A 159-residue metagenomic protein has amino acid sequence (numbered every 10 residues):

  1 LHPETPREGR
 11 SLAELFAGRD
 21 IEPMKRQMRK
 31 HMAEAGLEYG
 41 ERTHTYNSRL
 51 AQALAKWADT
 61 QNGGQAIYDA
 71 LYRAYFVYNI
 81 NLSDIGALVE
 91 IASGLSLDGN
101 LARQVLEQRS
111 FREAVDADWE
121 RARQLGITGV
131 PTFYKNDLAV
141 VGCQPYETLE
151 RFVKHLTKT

Functional and structural regions predicted by a protein language model:
L1-Y78: Structural alpha/beta surface segment adjacent to cysteine/selenocysteine redox centers across thiol/disulfide enzymes
K56, T60, A66, A70-T159: C-terminal cap of thioredoxin/glutaredoxin-like
